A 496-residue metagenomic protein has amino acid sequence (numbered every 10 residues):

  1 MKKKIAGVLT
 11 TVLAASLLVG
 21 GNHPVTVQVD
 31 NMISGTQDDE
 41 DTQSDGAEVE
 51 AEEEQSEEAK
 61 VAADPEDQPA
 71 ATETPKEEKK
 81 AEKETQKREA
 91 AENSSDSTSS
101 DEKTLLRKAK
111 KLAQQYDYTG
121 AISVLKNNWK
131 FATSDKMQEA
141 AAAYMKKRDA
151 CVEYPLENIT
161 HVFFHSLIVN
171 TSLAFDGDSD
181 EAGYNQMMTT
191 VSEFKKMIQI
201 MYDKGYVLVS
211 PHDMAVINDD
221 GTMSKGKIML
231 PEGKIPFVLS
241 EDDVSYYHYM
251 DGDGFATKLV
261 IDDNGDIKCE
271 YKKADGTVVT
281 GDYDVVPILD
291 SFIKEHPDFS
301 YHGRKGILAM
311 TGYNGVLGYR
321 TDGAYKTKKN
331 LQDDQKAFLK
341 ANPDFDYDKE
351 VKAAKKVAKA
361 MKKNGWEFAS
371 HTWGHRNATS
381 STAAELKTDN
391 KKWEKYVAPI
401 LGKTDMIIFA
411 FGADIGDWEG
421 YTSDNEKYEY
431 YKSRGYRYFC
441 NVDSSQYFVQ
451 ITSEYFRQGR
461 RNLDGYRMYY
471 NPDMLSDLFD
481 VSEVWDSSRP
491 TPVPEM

Functional and structural regions predicted by a protein language model:
K2-T26: Sec-dependent N-terminal signal peptides of Gram-positive bacterial secreted proteins and lipoproteins
H23-A150: N-terminal, intrinsically disordered, polar/charged segments of Gram-positive cell-envelope systems that serve as
L105, F194, A353-A354, D424: Amphipathic coiled-coil/heptad-repeat helices and related helical stalk/stem segments that mediate oligomerization
A113, T119-S134, A142-V209, S224-P231 (+5 more regions): C-terminal active-site subregion of NodB/CE4 polysaccharide deacetylases
E157-G177, E181, G221-M223, L230-F237 (+1 more regions): Metal-dependent polysaccharide deacetylase catalytic core of the NodB/CE4 family, i.e., the active-site-bearing domain
H212-D213: A short beta-strand-loop structural module common to alpha/beta enzyme folds
